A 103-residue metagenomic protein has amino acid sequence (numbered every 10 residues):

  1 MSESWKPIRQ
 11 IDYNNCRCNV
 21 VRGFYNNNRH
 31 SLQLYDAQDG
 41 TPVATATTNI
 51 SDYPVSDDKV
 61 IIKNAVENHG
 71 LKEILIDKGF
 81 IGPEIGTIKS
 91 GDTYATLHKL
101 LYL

Functional and structural regions predicted by a protein language model:
S2-T47, Y53: Catalytic phosphate/metal-binding cores of nucleic-acid and nucleotide-processing enzymes, i.e., regions that mediate
Q33-G79: Acidic, aromatic-enriched beta-alpha/helix-loop junctions
K63-L103: Short, compact, well-ordered microdomains
